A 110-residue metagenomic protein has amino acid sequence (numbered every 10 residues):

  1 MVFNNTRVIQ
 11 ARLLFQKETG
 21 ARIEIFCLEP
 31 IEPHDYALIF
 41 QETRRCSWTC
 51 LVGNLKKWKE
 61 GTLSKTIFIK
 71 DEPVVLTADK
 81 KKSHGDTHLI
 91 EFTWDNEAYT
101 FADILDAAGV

Functional and structural regions predicted by a protein language model:
M1-V110: A cross-family signal for N-terminal binding/gating loops and helix N-caps that shape access to the active site
